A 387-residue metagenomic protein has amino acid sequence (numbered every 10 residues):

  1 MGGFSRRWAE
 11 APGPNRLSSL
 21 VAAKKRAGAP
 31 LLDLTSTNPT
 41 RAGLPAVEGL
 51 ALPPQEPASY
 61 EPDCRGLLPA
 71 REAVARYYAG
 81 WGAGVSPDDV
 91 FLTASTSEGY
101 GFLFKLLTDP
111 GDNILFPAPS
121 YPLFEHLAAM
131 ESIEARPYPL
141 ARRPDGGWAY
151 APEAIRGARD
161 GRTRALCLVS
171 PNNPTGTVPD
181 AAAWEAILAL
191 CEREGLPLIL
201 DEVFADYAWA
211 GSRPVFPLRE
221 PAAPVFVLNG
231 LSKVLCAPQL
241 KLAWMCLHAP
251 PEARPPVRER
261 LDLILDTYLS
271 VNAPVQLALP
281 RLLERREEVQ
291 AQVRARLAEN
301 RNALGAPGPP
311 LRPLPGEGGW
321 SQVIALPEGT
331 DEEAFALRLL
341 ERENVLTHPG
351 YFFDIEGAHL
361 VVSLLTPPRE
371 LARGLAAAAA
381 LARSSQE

Functional and structural regions predicted by a protein language model:
R7-S95, F102, A151-A154, L282-E288 (+2 more regions): N-terminal small-domain helix-loop-helix segment of the aminotransferase-like
A27, E131, R193-E194, E343 (+1 more regions): Helix C-cap/helix->beta junction micro-motif
L31-S36, R312-E317, Y351-F352: Short beta-strand
A58-A189, D206-E220, F226, L371 (+1 more regions): Conserved core of the PLP fold type I
G84, R156, G329, R338-T347 (+1 more regions): PLP-dependent enzyme catalytic core of the Aspartate aminotransferase-like
P221-A295, R383: Conserved core segment of the aminotransferase class I/II
Q276, P280, R296-G305, R312-L326 (+1 more regions): Conserved glycine-rich beta-strand-loop-beta hairpin in the small C-terminal domain of fold type I
